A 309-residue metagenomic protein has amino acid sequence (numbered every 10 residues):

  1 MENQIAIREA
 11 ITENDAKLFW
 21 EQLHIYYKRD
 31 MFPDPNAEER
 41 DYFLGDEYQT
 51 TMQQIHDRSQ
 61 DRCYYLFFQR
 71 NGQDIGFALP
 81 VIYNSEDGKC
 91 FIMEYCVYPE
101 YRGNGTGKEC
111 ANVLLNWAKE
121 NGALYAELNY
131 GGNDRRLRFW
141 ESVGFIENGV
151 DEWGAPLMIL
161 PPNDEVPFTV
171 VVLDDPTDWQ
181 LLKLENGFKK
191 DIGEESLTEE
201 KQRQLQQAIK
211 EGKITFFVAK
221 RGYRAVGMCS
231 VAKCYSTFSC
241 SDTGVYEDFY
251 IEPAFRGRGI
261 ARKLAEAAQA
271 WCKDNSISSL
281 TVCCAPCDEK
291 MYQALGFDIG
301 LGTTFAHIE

Functional and structural regions predicted by a protein language model:
I5, E9-G88, M93, Y98 (+7 more regions): Acetyl-CoA-dependent GNAT
V97, G103-N116, S142, I251 (+1 more regions): Conserved acetyl-CoA-binding loop-helix of GNAT-fold acetyltransferases
L124, I146, T215, S278 (+1 more regions): Short acidic/polar active-site loop segments enriched in Thr and Asp
E127-L137, G154, L280-M291, A306-E309: Conserved beta-strand-loop-alpha-helix junction that forms the acyl-donor binding cleft
E141-V150, Q293-T303: Conserved acetyl-CoA-binding loop of GNAT-fold acetyltransferases
P156-P161, G296-E309: Short, basic/aromatic-enriched C-terminal tail that caps enzymatic domains
P162-V171: Low-complexity, Pro/Thr/Ser/Gly/Ala-rich linker/spacer regions in secreted, extracellular modular proteins
